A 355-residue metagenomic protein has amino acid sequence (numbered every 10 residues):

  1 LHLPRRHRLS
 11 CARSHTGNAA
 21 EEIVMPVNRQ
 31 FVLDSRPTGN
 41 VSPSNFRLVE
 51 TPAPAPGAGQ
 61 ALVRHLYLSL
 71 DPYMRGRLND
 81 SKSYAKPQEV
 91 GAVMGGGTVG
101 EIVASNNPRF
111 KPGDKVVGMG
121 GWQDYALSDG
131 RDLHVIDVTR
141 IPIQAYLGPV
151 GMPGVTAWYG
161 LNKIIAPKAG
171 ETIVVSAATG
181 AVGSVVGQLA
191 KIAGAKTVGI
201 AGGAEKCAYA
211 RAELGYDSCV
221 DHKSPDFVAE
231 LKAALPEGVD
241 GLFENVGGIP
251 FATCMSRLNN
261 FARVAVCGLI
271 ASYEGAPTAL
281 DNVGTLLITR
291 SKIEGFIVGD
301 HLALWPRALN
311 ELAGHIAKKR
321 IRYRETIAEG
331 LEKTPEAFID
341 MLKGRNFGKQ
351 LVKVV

Functional and structural regions predicted by a protein language model:
H2-V24: Short, Lys/Arg-enriched N-terminal segments with co-localized hydrophobic residues within the first ~10-30 amino acids
P26, L302-V355: C-terminal hydrophobic helical "lid"/dimerization subdomain of Rossmann-like NAD(P)H-dependent oxidoreductases
P52-L70, L78-W122: Glycine-rich beta-strand-centered segment in the early N-terminal region that forms part of a ligand/cofactor-binding
M94-E101, K111-A177: NAD(P)H dinucleotide-binding glycine-rich loop of Rossmann-like/cofactor-binding domains, especially the beta1-alpha1
Q123-D124, G202-A210, F227, P277-V283: Short, glycine/polar-rich helix-capping loops at beta-to-alpha or helix-loop-helix junctions that flank or form
L147-P225: Mid-domain Rossmann-like dinucleotide-binding core that forms the NAD(H)/NADP(H) cofactor-binding site
F227-P236: Short amphipathic alpha-helix with an adjacent loop that forms part of the alpha/beta core around
I249-I321, V354-V355: Glycine-rich phosphate-binding loop and adjacent beta-alpha segment of Rossmann(oid) nucleotide-cofactor-binding
